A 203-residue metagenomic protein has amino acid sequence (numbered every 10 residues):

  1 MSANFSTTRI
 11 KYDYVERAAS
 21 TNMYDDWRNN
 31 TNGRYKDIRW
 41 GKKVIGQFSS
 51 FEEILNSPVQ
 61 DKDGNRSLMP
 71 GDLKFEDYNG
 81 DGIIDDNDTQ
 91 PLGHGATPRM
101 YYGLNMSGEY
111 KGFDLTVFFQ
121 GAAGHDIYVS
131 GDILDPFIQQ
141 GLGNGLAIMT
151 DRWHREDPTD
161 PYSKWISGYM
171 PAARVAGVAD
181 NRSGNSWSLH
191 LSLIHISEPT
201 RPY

Functional and structural regions predicted by a protein language model:
M1-S197: Outer/extracellular conduits and scaffolds centered on Gram-negative outer-membrane beta-barrels
E198-Y203: Short "domain-exit" segments at the C-terminal end of structured domains
